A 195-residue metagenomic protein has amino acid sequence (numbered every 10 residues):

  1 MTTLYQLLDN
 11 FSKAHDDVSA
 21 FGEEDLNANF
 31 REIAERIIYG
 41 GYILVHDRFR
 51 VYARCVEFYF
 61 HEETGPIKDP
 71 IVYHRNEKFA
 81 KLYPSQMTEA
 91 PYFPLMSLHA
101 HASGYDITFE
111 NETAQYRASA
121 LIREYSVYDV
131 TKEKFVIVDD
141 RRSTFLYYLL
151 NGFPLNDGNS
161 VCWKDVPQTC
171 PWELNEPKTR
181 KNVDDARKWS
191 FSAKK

Functional and structural regions predicted by a protein language model:
M1-K195: A cross-family signal for N-terminal binding/gating loops and helix N-caps that shape access to the active site
